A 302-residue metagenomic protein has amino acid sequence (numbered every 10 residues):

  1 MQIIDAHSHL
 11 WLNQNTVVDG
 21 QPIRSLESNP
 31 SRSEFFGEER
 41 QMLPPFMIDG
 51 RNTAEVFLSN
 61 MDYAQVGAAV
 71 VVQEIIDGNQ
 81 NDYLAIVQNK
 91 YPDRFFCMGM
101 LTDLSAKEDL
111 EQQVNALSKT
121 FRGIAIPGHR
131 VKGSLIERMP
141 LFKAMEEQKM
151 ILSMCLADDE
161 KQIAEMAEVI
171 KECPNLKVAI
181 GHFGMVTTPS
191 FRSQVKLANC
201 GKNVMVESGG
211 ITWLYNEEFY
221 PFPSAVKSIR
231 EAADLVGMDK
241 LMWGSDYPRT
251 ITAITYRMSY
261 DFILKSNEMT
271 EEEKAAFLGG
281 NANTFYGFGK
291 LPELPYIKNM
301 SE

Functional and structural regions predicted by a protein language model:
M1-A6, N13-S59, Y63, A68 (+3 more regions): Mid-to-C-terminal alpha-helical segments outside catalytic/metal-binding sites
H7, M61, A69, L84 (+8 more regions): Divalent metal-coordination and catalytic microenvironments
H7-N13, C155, H182: Histidine-centered divalent metal-coordination motifs
Q41-R51, Q73, C97-S105, P127-V131: Active-site mouth loops of central-metabolism enzymes
G50-N60, S105-L117, S190: Short, acidic/polar
F57-N60, A64-Q88, P92-T102, A125: Short, well-structured secondary-structure segments
G123, V131-M242, T284, G289-E302: Catalytic pocket-lining loop regions of alpha/beta-barrel enzymes, especially the amidohydrolase/enolase/GH5 lineages
